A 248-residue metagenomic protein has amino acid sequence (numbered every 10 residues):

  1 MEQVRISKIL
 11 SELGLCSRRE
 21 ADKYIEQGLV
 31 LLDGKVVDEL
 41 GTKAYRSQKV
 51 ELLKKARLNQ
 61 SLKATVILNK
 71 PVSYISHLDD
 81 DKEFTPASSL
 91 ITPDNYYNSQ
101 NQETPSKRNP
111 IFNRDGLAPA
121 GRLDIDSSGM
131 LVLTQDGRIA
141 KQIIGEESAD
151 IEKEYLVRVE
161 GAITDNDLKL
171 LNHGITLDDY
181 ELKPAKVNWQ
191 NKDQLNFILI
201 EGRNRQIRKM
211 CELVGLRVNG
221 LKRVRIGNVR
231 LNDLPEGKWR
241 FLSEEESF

Functional and structural regions predicted by a protein language model:
E2-F248: Basic, flexible Lys/Arg- and Gly-enriched helix-loop patches that mediate nucleic-acid binding at interfaces with rRNA
